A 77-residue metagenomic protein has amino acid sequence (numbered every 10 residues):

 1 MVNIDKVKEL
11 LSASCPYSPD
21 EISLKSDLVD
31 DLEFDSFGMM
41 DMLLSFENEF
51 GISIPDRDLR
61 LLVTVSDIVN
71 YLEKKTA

Functional and structural regions predicted by a protein language model:
M1-D20, K74-T76: Thiotemplate assembly-line natural product biosynthesis machinery
C15-E33, E49-L61: Phosphopantetheine carrier-protein modules
G38: Two-component histidine kinase catalytic core, primarily the HATPase_c
D41: Base-recognition residues in the alpha-helical recognition helix of bacterial helix-turn-helix
S53, L59-R60, V65-A77: C-terminal structural segments of small proteins and small subunits
